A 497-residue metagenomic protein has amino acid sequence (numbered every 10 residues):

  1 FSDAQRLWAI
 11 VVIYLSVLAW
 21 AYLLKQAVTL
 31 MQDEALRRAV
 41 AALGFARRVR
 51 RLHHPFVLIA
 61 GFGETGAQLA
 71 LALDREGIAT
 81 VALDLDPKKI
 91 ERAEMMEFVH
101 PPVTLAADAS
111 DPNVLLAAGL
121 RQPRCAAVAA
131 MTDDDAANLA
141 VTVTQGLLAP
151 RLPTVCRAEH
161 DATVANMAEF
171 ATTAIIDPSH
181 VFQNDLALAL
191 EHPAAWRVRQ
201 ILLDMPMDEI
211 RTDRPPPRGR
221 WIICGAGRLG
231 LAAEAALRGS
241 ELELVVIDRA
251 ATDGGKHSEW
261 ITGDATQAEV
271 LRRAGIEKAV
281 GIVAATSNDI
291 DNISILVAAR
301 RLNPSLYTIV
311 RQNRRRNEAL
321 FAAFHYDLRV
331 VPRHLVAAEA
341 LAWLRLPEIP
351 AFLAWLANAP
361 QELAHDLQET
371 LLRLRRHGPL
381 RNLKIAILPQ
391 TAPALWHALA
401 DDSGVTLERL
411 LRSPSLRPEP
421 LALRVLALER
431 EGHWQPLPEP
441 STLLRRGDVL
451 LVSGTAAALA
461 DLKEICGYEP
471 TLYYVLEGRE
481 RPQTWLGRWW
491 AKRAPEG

Functional and structural regions predicted by a protein language model:
F1-L36: Pore domain of cation channels
M31-L58, F62-G77, V81-A82, P102 (+5 more regions): Cytosolic regulatory domains of K+ homeostasis systems
H53-L148, H160: Membrane-proximal soluble helical/coiled-coil segments that couple transmembrane anchors to catalytic or regulatory
A70, D74, T142-L148, E234-G239 (+1 more regions): Surface-exposed amphipathic alpha-helices with a cationic face
P87-K89, D161, A250-D253, D289 (+1 more regions): Helix N-cap at the beta1-alpha1 junction of Rossmann-like dinucleotide-binding domains, i.e., the first residues
R92-M95, A162-T172, R315-Y326: Glycine-rich, charge-decorated loop segments at or immediately adjacent to ligand/cofactor-binding or catalytic sites
A107-A109, G263-A268, A274: Cofactor-binding loops of NAD(P)H-dependent oxidoreductases, dominated by short-chain dehydrogenase/reductases
T144-D161, V297-F321: ADP-ribose/adenylate-binding Rossmann-like module
